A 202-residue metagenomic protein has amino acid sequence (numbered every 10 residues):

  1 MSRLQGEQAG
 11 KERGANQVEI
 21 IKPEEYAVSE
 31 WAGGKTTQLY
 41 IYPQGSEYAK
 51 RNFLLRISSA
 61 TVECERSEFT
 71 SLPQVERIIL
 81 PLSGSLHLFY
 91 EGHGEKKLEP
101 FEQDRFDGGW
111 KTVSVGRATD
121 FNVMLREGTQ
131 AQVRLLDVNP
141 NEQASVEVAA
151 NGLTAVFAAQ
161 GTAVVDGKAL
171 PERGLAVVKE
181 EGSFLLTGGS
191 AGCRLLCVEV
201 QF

Functional and structural regions predicted by a protein language model:
S2-F202: Jelly-roll (double-stranded beta-helix
